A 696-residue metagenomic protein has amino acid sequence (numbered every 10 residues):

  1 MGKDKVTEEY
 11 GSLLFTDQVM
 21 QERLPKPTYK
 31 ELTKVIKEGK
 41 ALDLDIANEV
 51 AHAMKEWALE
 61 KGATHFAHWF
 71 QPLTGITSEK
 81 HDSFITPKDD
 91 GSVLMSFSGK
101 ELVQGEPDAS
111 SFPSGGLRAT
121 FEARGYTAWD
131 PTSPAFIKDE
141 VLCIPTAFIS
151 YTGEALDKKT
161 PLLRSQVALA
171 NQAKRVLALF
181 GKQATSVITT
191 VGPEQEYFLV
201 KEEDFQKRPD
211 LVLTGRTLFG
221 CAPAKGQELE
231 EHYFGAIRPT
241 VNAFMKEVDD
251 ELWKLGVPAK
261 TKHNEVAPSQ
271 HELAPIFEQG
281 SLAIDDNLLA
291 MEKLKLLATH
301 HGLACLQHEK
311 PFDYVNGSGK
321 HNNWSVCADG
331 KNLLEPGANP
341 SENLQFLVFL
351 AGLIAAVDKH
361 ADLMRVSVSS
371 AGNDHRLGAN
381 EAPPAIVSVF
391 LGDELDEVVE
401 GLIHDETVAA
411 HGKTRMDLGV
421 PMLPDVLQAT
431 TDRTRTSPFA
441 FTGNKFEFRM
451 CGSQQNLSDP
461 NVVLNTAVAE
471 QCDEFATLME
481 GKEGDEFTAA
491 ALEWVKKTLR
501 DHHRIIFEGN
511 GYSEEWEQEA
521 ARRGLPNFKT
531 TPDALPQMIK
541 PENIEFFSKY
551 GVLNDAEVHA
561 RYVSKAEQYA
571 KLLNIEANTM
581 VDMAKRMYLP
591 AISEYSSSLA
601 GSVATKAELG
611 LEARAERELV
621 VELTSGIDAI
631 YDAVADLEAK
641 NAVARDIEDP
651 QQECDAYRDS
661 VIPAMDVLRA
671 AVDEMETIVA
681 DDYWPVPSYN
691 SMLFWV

Functional and structural regions predicted by a protein language model:
M1, E8-D17, V167, N171 (+2 more regions): Flexible inter-domain linker/hinge segments
E8-E122: Active-site core of metal-dependent hydrolases
I46-V50, F70-P72, K100-E101, F148 (+4 more regions): Active-site-proximal loop/turn and secondary-structure-junction residues that shape catalytic pockets, frequently
A63, A67-Q71, I284-H300, V326 (+3 more regions): Hydrophobic/aromatic-rich, well-ordered segments within soluble, folded domains that form packed cores
Q71, D89, T299, D329 (+16 more regions): Hydrophobic alpha-helix feature that most strongly marks membrane-spanning transmembrane helices and their immediate
G75-D90, S110, G115, R208 (+5 more regions): Short linear, low-complexity motifs centered on an aromatic residue
A123-Q307, N316-G319, V326-V563: Glycine-rich, acidic/polar active-site loops that bind/position phosphate-bearing ligands
V495-V696: C-terminal amphipathic alpha-helical interaction region
